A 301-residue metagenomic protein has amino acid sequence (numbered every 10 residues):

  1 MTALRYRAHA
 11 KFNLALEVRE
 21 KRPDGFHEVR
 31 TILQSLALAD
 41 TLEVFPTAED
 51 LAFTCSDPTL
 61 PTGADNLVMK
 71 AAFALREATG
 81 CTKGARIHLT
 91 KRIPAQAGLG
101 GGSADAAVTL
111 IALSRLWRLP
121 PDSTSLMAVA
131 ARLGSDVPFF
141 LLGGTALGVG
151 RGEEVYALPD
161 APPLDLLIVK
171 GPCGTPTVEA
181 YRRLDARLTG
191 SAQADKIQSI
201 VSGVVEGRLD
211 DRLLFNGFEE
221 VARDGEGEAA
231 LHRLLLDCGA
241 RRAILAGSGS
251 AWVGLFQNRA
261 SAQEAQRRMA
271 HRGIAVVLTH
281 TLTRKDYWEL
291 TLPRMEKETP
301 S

Functional and structural regions predicted by a protein language model:
M1-A97, R115, L119-M127, A161 (+1 more regions): ATP-binding N-lobe of GHMP and related small-molecule kinases
Q34-S35, A131-R132, P138-L141, A157-P162 (+1 more regions): Solvent-exposed alpha-helices and their adjacent loops that cap or buttress functional pockets in soluble metabolic
A48-P61, T109, A131, V205-F215 (+1 more regions): Short, basic/glycine-rich phosphate-binding loops at helix/coil junctions that contact nucleotide phosphates
D50, P94-A95, T175-P176, A251-V253 (+1 more regions): Short, active-site-adjacent cap segments at secondary-structure transitions
P61, H88-W117, S135, R241-F256: Glycine/serine-rich anion-binding loops at beta->alpha junctions that coordinate negatively charged ligand groups
G84, A106, L110-L147, R151: Contiguous, small/hydrophobic- and glycine-enriched helical/loop subdomains that border and often "cap" functional
L142, A146-R242, Q257-S301: Conserved, helical-rich catalytic subdomain that frames metal- and/or nucleotide-binding sites in enzyme alpha/beta
